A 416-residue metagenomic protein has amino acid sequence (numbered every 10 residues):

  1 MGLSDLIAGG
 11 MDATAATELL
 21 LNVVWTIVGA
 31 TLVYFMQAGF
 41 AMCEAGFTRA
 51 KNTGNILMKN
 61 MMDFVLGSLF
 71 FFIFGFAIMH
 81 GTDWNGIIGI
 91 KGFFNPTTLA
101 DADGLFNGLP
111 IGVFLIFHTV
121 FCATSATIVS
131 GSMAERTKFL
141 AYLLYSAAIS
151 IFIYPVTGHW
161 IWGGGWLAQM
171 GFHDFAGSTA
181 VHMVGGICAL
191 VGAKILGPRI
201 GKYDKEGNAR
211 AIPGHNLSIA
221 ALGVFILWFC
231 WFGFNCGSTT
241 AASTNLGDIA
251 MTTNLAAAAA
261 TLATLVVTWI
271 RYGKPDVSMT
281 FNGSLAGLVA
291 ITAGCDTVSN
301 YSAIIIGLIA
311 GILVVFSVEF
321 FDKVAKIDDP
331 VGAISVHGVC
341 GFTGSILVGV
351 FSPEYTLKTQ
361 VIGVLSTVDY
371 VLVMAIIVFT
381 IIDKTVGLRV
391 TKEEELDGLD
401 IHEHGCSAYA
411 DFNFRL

Functional and structural regions predicted by a protein language model:
G2-L416: Hydrophobic alpha-helical transmembrane bundles of multi-pass membrane proteins
